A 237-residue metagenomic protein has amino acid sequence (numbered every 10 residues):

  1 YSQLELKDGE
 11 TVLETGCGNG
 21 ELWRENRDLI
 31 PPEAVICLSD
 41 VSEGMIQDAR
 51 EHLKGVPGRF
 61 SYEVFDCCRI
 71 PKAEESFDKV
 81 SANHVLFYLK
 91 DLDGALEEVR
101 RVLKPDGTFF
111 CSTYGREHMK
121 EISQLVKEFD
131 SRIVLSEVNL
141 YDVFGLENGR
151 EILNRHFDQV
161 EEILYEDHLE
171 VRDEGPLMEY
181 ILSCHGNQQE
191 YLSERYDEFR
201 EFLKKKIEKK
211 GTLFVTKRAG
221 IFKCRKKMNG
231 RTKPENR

Functional and structural regions predicted by a protein language model:
Y1-D8, E25: Conserved alpha-helix/loop element of class I SAM-dependent methyltransferases that forms part of the SAM/SAH-binding
T11-R69: Class I SAM-dependent methyltransferase SAM/SAH-binding core
N19-E21, L140-R237: Conserved Class I S-adenosyl-L-methionine
P32, L103-T108: Short glycine-dipeptide loop
C68-V80: A short acidic, Gly/Pro-enriched loop at the edge of an enzyme's catalytic core that lines a small-molecule cofactor
K79-D91: A short SAM/SAH-binding and catalytic strip from SAM-dependent methyltransferases
D93-P105: A short glycine-rich, Lys/Arg-flanked "PGG" loop and its adjoining helix->strand segment in the class I
F110-R132: Conserved class I S-adenosyl-L-methionine
